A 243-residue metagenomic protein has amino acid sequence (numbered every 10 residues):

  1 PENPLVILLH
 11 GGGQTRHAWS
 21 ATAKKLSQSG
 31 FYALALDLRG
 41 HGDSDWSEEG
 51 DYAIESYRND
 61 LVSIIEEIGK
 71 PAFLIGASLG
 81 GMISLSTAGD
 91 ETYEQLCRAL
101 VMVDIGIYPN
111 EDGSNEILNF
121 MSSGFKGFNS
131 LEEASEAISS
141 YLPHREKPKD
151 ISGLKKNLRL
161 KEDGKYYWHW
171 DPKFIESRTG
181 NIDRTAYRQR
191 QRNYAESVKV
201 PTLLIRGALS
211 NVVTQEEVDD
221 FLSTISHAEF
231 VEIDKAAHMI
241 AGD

Functional and structural regions predicted by a protein language model:
E2-D43: Conserved HGGG/HGGXW glycine-rich cap/lid loop of the alpha/beta-hydrolase fold
A18-S20, S44-G50, E111-S114, Q215-E216: Conserved catalytic-core motifs of eukaryotic protein kinase domains, centered on the activation segment
E55-A72: Conserved acidic catalytic loop of the alpha/beta-hydrolase fold
K70-G113: Conserved hydrolase catalytic core segment
C97, G106-L131: A catalytic-pocket lid/entrance helix-loop region that shapes and gates access to the active site across common
N129-T185: Conserved alpha/beta-hydrolase catalytic His-Asp/Glu region
K161-T224, E229-E232: Conserved serine/cysteine hydrolase catalytic core
I233-D243: Catalytic histidine-centered segment of alpha/beta-hydrolase-like enzymes
